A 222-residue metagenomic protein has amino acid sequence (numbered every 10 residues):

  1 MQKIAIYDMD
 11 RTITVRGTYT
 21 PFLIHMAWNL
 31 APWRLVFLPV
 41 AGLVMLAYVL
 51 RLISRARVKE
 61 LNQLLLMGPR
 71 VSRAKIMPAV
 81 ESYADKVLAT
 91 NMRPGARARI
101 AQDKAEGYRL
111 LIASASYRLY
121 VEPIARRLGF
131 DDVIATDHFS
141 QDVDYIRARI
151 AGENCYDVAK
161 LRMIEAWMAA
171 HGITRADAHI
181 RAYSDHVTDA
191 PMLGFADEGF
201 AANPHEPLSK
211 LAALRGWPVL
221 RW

Functional and structural regions predicted by a protein language model:
M1-S54: Active-site neighborhood of HAD-like aspartate-dependent phosphohydrolases
Q2, P78, D85-W222: C-terminal cap/substrate-recognition subdomain and adjoining C-terminal extension of metal-dependent phosphatase-like
Y19-T20, R73, L161: A general structural signal for well-ordered alpha-helical segments in protein cores
P21-F22, G42, E60-N62, A79 (+1 more regions): A general alpha-helix detector
P32-V36, A74, R175-A178: Short, surface-exposed acidic
Y48-Q63, V133-I134: Small-residue-rich anion-binding loops in enzyme active sites
V58-G95: Metal-dependent phosphoesterase signature
